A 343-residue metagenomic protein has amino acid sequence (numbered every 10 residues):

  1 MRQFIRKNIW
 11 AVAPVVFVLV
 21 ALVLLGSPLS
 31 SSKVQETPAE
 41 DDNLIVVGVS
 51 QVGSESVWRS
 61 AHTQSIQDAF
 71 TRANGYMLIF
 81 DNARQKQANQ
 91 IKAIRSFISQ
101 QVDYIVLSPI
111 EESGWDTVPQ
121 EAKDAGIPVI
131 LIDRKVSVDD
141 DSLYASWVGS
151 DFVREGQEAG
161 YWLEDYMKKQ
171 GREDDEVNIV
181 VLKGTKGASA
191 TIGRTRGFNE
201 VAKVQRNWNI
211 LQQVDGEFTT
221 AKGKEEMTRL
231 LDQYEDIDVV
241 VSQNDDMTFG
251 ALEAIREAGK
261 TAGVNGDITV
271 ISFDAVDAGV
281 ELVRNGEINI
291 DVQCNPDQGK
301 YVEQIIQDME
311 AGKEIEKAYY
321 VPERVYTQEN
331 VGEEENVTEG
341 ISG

Functional and structural regions predicted by a protein language model:
A11-V15, L22-I45, V181-G187, V201-A202 (+1 more regions): Hinge/cleft segment of the Venus flytrap/periplasmic-binding protein
V46-A73, L78-K92, S96, Q100-V102 (+5 more regions): Extracytoplasmic "Venus flytrap"
W58-R72, Y76, E155-W162, S189-W208 (+2 more regions): Short, solvent-exposed amphipathic alpha-helices that sit in or adjacent to ligand/effector-binding or catalytic
F70-A83, N178-V181, N199-T220, P322: Short beta-strand elements in bilobed, periplasmic/extracellular small-molecule ligand-binding domains
F80-N82, V138-D165, Q213, N285-P296: Short beta-strand elements at the ligand-binding edges of bilobed clamshell
Q90, W147-E176, K222-K224, A275-G279 (+1 more regions): Hydrophobic alpha-helical segments within soluble ligand-binding/sensing domains
L107-D124, F198, Q212-E281: Hydrophobic alpha-helical
T117-R154, N178, V276-L282: Flexible loop/hinge segments that line or gate small-molecule binding clefts
